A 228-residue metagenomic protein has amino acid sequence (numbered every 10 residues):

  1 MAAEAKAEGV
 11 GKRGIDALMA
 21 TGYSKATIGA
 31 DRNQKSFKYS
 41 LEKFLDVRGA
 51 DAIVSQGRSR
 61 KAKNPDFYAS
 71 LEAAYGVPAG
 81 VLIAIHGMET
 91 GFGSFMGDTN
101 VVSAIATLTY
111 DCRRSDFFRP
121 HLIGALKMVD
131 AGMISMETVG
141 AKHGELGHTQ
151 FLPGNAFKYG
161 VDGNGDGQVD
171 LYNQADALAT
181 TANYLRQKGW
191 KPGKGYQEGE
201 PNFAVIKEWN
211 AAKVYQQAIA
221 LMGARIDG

Functional and structural regions predicted by a protein language model:
M1-C112, K127-I134, V139, G154-G228: Cell-wall glycan-active module
R114-F118, L122: Conserved catalytic neighborhood of penicillin-recognizing serine enzymes
G140-P153: Extracytoplasmic ligand-binding site segments that recognize negatively charged/polar headgroups
